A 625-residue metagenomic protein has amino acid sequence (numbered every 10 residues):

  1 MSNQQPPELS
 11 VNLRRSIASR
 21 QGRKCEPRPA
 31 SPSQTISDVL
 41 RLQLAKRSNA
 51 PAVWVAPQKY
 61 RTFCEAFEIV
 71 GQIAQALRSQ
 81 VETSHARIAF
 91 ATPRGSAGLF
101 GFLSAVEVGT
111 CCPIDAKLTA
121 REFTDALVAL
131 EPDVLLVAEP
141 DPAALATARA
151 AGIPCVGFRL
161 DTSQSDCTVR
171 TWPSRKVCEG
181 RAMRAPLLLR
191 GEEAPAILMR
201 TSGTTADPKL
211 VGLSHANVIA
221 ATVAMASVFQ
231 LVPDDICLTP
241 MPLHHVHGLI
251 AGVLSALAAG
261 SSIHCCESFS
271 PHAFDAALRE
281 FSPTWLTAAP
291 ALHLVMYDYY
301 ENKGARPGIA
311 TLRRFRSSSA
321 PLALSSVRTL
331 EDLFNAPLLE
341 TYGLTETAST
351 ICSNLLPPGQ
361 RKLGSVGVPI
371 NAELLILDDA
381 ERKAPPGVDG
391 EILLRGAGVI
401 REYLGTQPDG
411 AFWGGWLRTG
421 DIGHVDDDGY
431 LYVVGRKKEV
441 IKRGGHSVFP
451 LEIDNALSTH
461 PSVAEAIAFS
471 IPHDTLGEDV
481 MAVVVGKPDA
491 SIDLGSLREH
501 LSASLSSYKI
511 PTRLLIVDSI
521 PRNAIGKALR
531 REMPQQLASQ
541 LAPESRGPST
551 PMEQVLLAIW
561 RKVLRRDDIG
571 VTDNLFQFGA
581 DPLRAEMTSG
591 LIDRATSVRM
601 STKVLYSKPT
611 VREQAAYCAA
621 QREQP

Functional and structural regions predicted by a protein language model:
G22-R28, P521-I525, R530-D573, P625: Acidic/polar alpha-helix N-cap and adjacent early helical turns within long charge-rich amphipathic helices/linkers
S33-Q34, S48-N49, C155, R170-R200 (+3 more regions): Conserved pre-ATP/AMP-binding loop-to-beta segment of ANL
K59, A76-L118, S447, F578-G579: Conserved AMP-binding/adenylate-forming
Y60-C64, A196-A220: Conserved AMP-binding A3 loop
I219-I236, V246-W285, Y299-K303: Conserved AMP-binding/adenylation subdomain of ANL enzymes
P283-A288, Y297-R361, E373, A380-E381: Gly/Ser/Thr-rich phosphate-binding loop
S365-N371, R382-W413, H446-V448, A538: Conserved ATP/PPi-binding loop(s) of AMP-dependent carboxylate-activating enzymes
G396, R401-E402, I422-K509, P521 (+6 more regions): AMP-binding/adenylate-forming catalytic core of the ANL superfamily
